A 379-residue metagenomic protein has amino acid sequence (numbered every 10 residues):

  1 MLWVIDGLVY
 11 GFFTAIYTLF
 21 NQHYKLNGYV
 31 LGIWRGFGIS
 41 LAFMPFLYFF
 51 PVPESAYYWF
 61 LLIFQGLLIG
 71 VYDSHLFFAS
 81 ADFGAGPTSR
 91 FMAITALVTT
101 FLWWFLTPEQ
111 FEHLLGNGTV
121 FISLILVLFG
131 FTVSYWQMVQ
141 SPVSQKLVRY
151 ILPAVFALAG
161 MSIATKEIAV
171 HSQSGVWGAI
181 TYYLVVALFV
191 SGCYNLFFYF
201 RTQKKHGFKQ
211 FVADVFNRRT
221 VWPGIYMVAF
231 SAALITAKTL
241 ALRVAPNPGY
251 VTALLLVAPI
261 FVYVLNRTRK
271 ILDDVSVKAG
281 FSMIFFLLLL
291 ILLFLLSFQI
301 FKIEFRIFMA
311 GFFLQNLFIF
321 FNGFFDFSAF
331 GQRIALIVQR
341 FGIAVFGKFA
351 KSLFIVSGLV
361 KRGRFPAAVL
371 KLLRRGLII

Functional and structural regions predicted by a protein language model:
M1-V30, L67, V71, H75 (+5 more regions): Glycine-/small-residue-enriched transmembrane alpha-helix faces in small-molecule transporters and effluxers
I16-L26, G70-G86, T132-P142, F197-G207 (+1 more regions): C-terminal ends of transmembrane helices
G38, F43, I94, V98-F105 (+2 more regions): Hydrophobic transmembrane alpha-helices of multi-pass small-molecule transport proteins
I39-Y57, W104, P108-F111, F129-S141 (+4 more regions): Membrane-interface helix-cap regions at the ends of transmembrane helices in multi-pass membrane proteins
S40-M44, D73, T99-W104, F131 (+4 more regions): Hydrophobic transmembrane alpha-helices of multi-pass small-molecule transporters
M44-M92, L97-L102, A157-A164, V221-N247: Specific transmembrane alpha-helical segments of multi-pass solute transporters/efflux pumps, especially DMT/EamA
Q65-I69, F77-I125, V185, F189 (+1 more regions): Specific alpha-helical transmembrane segments that line the substrate/conduction pathway and gating interfaces
N316, V345-K348, S352-G358, A368 (+1 more regions): Residues at flexible loop/coil and secondary-structure boundary positions
